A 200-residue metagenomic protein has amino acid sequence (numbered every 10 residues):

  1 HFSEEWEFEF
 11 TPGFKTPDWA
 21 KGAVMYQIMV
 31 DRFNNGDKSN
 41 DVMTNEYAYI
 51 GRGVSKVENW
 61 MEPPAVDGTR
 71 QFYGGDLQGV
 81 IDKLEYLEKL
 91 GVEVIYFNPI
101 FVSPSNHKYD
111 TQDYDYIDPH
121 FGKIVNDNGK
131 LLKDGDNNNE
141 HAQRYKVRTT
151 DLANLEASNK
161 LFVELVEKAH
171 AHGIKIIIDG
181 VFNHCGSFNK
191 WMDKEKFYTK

Functional and structural regions predicted by a protein language model:
F2-K200: Acidic/aromatic-lined carbohydrate-recognition and catalytic surfaces of CAZymes acting on diverse glycans
